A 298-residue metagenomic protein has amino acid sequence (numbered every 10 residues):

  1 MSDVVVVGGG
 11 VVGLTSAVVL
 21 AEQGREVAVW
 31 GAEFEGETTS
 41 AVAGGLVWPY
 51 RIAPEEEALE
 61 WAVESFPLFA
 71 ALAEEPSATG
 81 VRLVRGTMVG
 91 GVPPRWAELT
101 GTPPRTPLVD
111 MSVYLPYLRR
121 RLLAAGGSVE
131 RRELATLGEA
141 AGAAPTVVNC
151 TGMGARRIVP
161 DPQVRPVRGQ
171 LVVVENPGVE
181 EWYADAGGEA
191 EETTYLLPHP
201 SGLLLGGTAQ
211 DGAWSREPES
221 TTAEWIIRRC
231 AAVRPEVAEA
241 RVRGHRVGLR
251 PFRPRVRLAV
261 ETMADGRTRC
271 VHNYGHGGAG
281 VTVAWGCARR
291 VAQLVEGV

Functional and structural regions predicted by a protein language model:
D3-A28: N-terminal Rossmann-like FAD-binding beta1-loop-alpha1 element of flavoenzymes
T15, A141-R228, V233-R241: Flavin-dependent oxidoreductases
E22-A41: Glycine-rich FAD pyrophosphate-binding loop
G44-T102: Dinucleotide-binding Rossmann-like beta1-alpha1 core, especially the glycine-rich loop that anchors the ADP
P54-E64, T102-Y117, E217-T222, T282-V283: Short beta-strand to alpha-helix junction loop
G80-V84, V129, P235-V247: A short coil-to-beta-strand element that immediately follows conserved catalytic motifs
P103-A144: Helical element adjacent to the flavin cofactor pocket in flavoenzyme catalytic cores
Y117, A240-V298: C-terminal catalytic lobe of FAD-dependent flavoproteins
